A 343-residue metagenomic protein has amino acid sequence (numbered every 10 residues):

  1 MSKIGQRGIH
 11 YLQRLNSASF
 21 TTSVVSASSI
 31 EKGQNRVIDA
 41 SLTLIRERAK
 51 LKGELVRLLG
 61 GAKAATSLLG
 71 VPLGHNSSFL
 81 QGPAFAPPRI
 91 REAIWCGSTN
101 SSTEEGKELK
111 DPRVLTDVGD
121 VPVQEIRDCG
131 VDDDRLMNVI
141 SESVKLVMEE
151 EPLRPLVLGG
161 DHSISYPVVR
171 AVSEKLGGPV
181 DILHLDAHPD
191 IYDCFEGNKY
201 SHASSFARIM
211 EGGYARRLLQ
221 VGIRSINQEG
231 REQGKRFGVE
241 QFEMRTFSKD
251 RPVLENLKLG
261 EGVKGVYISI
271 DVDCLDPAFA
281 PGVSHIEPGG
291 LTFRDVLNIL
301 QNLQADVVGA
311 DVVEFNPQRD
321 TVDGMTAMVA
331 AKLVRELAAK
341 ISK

Functional and structural regions predicted by a protein language model:
M1-H10: N-terminal chloroplast transit peptides
R14-L15, T22-K343: Conserved alpha-helical scaffold segments that buttress catalytic/binding sites
